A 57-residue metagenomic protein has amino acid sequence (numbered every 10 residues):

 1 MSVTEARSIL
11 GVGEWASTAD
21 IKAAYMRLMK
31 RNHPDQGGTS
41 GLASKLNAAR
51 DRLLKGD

Functional and structural regions predicted by a protein language model:
M1-D57: N-terminal J-domain/J-like co-chaperone modules of DnaJ/Hsp40 proteins
